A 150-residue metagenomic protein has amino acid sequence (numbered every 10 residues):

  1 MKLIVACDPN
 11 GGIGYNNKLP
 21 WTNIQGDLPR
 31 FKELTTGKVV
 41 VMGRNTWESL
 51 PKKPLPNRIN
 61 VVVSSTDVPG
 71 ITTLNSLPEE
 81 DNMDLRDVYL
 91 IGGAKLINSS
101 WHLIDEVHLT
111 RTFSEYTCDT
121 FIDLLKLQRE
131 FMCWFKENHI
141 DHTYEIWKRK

Functional and structural regions predicted by a protein language model:
M1-K150: Enzymes that bind and transform nitrogen-containing heteroaromatic metabolites
